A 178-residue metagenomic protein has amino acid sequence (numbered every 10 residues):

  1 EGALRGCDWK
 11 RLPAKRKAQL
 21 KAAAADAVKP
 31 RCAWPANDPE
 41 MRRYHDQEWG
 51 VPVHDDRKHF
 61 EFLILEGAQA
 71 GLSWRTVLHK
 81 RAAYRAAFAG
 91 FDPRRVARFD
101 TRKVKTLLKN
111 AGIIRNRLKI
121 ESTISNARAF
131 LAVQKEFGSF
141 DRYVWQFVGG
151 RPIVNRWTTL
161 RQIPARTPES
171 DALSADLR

Functional and structural regions predicted by a protein language model:
E1-R178: HhH-family (HhH-GPD) DNA N-glycosylase catalytic core used in base-excision repair
